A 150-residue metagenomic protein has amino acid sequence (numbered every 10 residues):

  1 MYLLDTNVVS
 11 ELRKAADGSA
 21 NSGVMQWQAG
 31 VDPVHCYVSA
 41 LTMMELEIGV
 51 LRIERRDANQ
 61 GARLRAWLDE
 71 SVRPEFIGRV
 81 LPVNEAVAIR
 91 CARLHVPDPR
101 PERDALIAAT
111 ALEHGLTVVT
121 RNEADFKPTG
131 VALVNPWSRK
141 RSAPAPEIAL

Functional and structural regions predicted by a protein language model:
M1-V38, T42, R52-L68, D98 (+2 more regions): Short, well-structured N-terminal submotif of metal-dependent ribonuclease cores
V9, M43-L46, A88, F126: A generic structural signal for short hydrophobic patches within well-formed alpha-helices
A40-L41, N84, N122, W137: Residues at the C-termini of beta-strands that transition into short coil/loop
M44, V87-I89, R139-A143: A short acidic, often aromatic-flanked loop/helix-cap motif at beta-alpha or helix-coil junctions that lines enzyme
I48-I53, A62, R73-R121, E147-L150: Active-site neighborhoods of divalent-metal-dependent phosphate/nucleic-acid chemistry enzymes
T117, A124, R139: Flexible glycine-rich beta->alpha loop in the catalytic core of nucleotide-sugar glycosyltransferases
